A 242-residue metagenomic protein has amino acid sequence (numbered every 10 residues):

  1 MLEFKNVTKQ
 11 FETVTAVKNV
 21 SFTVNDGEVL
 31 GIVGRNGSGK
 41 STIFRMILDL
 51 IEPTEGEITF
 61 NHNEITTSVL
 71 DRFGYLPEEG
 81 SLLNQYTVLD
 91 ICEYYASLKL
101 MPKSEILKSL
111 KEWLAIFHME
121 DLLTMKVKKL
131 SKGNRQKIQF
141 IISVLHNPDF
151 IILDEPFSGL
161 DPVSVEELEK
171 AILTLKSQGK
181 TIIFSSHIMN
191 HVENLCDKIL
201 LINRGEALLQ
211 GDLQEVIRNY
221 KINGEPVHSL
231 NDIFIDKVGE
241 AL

Functional and structural regions predicted by a protein language model:
V33-R35: The feature captures the beta-strand-to-loop junction immediately N-terminal to the Walker
L48: Helix-to-loop junction immediately C-terminal to a conserved catalytic motif
G56-V69: Conserved ABC transporter NBD signature motif
E93, S97, E105-L122: Conserved ABC ATPase "signature" region
I151-E155: Catalytic Walker B motif of ABC-type/P-loop ATPase nucleotide-binding domains
